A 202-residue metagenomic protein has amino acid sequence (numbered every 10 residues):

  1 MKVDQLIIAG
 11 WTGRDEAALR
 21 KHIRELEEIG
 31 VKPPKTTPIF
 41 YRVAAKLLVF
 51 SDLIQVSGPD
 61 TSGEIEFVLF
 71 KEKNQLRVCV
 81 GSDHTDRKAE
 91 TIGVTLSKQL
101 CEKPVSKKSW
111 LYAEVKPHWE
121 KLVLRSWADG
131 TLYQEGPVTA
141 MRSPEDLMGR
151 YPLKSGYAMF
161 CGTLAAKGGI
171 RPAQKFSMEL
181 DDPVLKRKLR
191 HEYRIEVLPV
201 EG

Functional and structural regions predicted by a protein language model:
M1-K154, A158, A165-G202: Catalytic-core "active-site belt" of small-molecule-metabolizing enzymes, emphasizing His/Asp/Glu-rich regions
